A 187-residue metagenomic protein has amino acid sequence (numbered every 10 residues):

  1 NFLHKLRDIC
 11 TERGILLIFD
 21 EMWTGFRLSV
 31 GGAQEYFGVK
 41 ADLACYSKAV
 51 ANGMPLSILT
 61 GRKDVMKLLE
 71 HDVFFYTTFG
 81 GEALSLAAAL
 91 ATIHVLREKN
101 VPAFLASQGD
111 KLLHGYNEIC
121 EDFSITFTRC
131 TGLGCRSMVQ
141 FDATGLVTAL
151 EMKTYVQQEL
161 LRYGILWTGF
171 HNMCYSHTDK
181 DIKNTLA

Functional and structural regions predicted by a protein language model:
N1-A187: Conserved N-terminal phosphate-binding loop of PLP-dependent enzymes in the Aspartate aminotransferase
